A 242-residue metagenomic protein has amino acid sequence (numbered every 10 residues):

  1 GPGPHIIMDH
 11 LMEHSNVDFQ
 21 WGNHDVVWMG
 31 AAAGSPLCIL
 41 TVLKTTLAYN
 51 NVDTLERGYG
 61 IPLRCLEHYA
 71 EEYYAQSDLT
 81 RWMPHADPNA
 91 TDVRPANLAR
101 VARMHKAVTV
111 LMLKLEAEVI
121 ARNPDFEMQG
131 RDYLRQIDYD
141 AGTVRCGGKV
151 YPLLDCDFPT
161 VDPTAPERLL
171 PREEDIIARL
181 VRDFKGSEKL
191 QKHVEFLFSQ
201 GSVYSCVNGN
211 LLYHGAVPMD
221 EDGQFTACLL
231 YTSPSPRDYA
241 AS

Functional and structural regions predicted by a protein language model:
G1-D238, S242: Feature recognizes metal-dependent phosphohydrolase scaffolds
